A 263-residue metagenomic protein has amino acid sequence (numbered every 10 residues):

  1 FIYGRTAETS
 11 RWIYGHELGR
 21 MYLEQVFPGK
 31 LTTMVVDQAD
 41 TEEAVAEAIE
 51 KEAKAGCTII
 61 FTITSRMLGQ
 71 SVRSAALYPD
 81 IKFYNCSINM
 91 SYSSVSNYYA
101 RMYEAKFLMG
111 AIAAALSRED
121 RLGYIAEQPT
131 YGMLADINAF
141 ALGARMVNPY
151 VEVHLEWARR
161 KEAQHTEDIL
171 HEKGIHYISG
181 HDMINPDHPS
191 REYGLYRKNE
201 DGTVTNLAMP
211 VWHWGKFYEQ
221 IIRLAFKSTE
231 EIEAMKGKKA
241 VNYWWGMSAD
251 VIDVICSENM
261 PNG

Functional and structural regions predicted by a protein language model:
F1-G263: A residue-level marker of the well-folded mature domains of exported/periplasmic proteins
